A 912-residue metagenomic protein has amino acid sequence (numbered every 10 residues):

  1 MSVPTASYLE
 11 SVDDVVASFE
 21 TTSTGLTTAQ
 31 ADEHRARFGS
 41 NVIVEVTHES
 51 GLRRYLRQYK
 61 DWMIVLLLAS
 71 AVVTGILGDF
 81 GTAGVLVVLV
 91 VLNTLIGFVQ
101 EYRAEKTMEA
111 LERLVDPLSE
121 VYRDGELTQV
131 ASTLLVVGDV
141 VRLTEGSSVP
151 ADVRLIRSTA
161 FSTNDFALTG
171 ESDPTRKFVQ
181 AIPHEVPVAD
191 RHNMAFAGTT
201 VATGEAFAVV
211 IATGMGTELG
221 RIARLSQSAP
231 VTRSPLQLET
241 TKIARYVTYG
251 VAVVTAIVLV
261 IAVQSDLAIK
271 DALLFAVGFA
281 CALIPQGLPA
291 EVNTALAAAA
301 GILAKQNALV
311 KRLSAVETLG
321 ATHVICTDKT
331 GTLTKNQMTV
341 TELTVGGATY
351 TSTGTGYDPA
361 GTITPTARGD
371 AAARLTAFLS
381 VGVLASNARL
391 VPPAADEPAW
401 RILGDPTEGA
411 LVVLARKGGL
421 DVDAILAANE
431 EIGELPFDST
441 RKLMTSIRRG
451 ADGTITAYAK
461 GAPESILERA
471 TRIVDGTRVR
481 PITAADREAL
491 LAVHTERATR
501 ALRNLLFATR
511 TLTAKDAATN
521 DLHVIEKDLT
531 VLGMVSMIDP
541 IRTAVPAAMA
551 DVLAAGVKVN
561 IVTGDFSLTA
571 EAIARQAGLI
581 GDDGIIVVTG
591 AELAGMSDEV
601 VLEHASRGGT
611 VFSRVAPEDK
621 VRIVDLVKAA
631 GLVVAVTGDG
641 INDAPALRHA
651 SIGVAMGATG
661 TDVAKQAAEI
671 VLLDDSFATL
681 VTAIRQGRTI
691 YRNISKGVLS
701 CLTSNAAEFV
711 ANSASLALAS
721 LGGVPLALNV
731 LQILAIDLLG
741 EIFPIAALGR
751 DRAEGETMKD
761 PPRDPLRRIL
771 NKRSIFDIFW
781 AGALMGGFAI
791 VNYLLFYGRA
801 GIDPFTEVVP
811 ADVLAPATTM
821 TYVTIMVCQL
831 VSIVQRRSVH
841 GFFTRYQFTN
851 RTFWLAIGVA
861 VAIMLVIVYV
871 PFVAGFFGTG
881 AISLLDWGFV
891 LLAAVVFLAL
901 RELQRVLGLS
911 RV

Functional and structural regions predicted by a protein language model:
M1-K759, I769-L770, A783, Y822 (+1 more regions): Conserved cytosolic headpiece of P-type ATPases
L143-T144, F796, M826: Short N-terminal signal/transit or membrane-insertion segments and the immediately adjacent low-complexity/disordered
L716-N729, L795-A817: Helix-coil boundary and interhelical linker segments in multi-pass alpha-helical membrane proteins
A717, D777-N792, V827: Alpha-helical transmembrane segments of multi-pass integral membrane proteins
G740, M785, P816-I833: Generic alpha-helical transmembrane segments
D764-L784, P810-M820: Membrane-water interface at loop-to-transmembrane-helix junctions
I790-P804, Y869-A874: Membrane-helix interface motif
A800-G801, R837-H840: Active/binding-pocket-proximal capping segment
